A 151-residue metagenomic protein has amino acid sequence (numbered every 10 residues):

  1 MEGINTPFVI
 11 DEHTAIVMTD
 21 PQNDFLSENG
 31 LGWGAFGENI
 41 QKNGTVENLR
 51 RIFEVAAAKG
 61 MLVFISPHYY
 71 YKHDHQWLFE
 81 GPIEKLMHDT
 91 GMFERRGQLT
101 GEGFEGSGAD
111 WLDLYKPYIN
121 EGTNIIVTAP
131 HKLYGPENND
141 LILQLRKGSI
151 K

Functional and structural regions predicted by a protein language model:
M1-E121: Active-site acidic carboxylates
F36-E38, I125-V127, K151: A short, structure-level motif marking secondary-structure boundaries and short turns
F104-Q144: Histidine/lysine/aspartate-rich catalytic loop segments that bind and position anionic ligands
L145-K151: Short, intrinsically disordered, charge-balanced linker/junction segments flanking boundaries in proteins
